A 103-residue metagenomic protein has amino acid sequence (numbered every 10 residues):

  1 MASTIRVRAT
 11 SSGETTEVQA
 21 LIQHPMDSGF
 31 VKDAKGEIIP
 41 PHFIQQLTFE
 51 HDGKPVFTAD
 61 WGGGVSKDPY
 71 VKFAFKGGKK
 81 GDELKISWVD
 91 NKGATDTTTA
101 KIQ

Functional and structural regions predicted by a protein language model:
A2, E17-Q19, T99: Terminal leader/tail segments of proteins
R6, S11, T15-E17, L21-W61: Contiguous segments within soluble domain cores/interaction surfaces
T10, K101-Q103: Short beta-strand edge segments in extracellular beta-sheet folds
T15, K79-E83: Extracellular Ig-like/FN3 beta-sandwich strand-entry sites
G64-K72: Aromatic sugar-binding surface patches on proteins that engage polysaccharides or sugar-phosphate polymers
K72-G78: Short, hydrophobic beta-strand segments
W88-T98: Short acidic/polar inter-strand loop motif in beta-rich domains
